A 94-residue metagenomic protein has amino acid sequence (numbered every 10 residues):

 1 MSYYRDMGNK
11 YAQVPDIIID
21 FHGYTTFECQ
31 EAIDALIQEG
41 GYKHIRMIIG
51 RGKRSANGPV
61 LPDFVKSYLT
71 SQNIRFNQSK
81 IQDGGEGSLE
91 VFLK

Functional and structural regions predicted by a protein language model:
M1-K94: Long, charged, low-complexity intrinsically disordered regions
